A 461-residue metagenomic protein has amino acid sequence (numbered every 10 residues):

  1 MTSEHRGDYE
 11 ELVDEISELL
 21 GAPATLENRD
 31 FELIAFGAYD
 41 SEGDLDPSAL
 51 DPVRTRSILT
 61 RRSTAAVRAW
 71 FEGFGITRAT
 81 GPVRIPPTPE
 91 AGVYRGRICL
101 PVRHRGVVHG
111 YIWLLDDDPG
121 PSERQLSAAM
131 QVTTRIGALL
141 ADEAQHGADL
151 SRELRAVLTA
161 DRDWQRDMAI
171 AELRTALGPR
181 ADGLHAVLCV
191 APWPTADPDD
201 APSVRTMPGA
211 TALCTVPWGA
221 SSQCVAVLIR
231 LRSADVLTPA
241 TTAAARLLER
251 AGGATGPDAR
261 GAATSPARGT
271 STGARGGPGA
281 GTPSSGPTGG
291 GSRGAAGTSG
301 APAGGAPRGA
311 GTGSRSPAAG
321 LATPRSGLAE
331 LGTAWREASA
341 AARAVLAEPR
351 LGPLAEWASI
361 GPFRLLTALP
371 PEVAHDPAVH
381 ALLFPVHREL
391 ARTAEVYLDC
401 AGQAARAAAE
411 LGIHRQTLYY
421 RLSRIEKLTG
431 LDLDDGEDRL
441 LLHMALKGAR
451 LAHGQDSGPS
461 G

Functional and structural regions predicted by a protein language model:
M1-A156, P257-T312, R388, T393-G461: Alpha-helical/coil-rich non-catalytic "connector" segments in signaling and regulatory proteins
H5-E18, R166-T175, A201: Short amphipathic alpha-helical segments
E42-D44, R162, E372-V373: Short, hinge-like loop/turn segments at secondary-structure boundaries
S63-A65, D161-R162, D376-P377: Helix N-terminus capping/helix-initiation residues
H146, V157-A160, M168-L177: Glycine-rich, aromatic-bearing surface loops/beta-hairpins
R155-T159, G327-L328: Short, conserved secondary-structure transition motifs
M168-A169, L177-G461: Cytosolic nucleotide-utilizing catalytic cores of signal-transduction proteins
